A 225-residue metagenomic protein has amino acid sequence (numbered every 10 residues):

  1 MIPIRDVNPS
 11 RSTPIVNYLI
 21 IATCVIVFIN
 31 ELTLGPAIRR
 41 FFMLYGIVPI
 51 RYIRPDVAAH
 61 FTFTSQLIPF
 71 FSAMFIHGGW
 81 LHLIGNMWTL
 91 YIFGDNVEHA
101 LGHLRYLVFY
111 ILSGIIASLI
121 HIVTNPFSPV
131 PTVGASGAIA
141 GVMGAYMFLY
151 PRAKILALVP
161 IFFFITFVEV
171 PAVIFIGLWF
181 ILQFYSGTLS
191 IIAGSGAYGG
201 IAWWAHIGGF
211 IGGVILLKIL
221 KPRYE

Functional and structural regions predicted by a protein language model:
M1-E225: A detector for small-residue-rich transmembrane helices and their helix-helix packing motifs
